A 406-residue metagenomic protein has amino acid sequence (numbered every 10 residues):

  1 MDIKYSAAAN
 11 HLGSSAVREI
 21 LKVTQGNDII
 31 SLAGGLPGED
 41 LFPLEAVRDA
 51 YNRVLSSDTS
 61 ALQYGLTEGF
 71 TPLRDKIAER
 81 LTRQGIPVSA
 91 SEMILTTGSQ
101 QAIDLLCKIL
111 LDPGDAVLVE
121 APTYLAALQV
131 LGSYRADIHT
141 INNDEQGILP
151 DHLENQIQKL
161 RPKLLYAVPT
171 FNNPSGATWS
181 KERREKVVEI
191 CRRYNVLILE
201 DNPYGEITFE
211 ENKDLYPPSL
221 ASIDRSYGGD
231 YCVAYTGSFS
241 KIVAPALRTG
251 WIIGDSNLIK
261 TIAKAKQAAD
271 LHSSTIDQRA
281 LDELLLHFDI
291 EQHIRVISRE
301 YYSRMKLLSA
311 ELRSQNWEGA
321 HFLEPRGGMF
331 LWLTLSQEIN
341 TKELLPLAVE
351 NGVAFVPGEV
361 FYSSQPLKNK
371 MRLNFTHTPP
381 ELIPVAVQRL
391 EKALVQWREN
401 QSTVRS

Functional and structural regions predicted by a protein language model:
M1, E350, S364-S406: PLP-dependent enzyme catalytic core of the Aspartate aminotransferase-like
A8-G98, L105, L286-H287, Q292 (+3 more regions): N-terminal small-domain helix-loop-helix segment of the aminotransferase-like
S60-N195, L199, G205-Y227, Y301 (+2 more regions): Conserved core of the PLP fold type I
P72, T261-K264, R295-L307, V385 (+1 more regions): A non-catalytic, amphipathic alpha-helix used as a structural packing/dimerization or gating element in enzyme scaffolds
G229-R299: Conserved core segment of the aminotransferase class I/II
L258-I259, A263, L333-R372, P380 (+1 more regions): Conserved C-terminal alpha-helix-loop-beta "cap" of PLP-dependent enzymes that closes/shapes the active-site mouth
D282, S298-S309, H321-T334, L344: Conserved glycine-rich beta-strand-loop-beta hairpin in the small C-terminal domain of fold type I
